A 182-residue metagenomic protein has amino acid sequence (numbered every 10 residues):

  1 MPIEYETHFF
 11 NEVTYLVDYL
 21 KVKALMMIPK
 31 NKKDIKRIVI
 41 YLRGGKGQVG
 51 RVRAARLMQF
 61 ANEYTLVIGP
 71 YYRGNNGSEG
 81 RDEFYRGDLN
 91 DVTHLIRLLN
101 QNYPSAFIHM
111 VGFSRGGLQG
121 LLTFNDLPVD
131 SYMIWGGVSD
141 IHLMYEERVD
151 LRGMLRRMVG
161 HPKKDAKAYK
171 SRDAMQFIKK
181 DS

Functional and structural regions predicted by a protein language model:
M1-N31: N-terminal cap/lid segment of alpha/beta-hydrolase-fold proteins
I35-G44: Short beta-strand element of the alpha/beta-hydrolase
R51-G69: Short amphipathic alpha-helix adjacent to the substrate-entry channel of hydrolases
E83-N102: Alpha/beta-hydrolase active-site loop
Y103-S114: Alpha/beta-hydrolase fold nucleophile elbow
G112-L122: Glycine-rich nucleophile elbow surrounding the catalytic serine of serine-hydrolase chemistry
L121-K167: Hydrolase active-site cap/lid region
H161-S182: The feature captures the conserved acid-bearing segment of alpha/beta-hydrolase catalytic domains
